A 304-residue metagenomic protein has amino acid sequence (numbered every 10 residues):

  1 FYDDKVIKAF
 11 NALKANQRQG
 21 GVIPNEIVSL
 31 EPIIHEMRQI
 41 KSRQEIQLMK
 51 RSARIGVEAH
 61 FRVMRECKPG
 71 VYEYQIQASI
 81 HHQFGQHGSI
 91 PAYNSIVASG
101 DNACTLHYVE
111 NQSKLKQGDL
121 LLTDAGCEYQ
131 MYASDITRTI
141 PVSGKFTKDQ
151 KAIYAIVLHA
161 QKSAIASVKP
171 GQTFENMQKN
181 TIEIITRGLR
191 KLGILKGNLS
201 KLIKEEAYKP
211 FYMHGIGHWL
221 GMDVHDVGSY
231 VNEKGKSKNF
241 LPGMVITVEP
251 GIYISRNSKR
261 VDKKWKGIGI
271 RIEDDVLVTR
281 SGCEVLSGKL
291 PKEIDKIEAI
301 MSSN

Functional and structural regions predicted by a protein language model:
F1-N304: Active-site neighborhoods and metal-handling regions in enzymes and metal-associated proteins
